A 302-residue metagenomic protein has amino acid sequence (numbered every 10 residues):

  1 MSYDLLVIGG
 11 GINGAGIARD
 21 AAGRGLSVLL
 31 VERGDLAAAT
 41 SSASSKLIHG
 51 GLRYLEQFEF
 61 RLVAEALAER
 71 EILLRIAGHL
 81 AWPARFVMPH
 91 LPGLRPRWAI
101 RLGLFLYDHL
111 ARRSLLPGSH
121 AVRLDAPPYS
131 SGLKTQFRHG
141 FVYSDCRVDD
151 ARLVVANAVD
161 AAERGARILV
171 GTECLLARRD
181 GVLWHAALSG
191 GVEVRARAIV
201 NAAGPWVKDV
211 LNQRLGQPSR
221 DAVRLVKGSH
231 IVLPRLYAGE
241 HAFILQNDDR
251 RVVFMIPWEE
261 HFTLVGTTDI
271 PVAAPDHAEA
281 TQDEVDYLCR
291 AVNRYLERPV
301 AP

Functional and structural regions predicted by a protein language model:
M1-N13: Beta1/beta-strand and adjacent pyrophosphate-binding region of the FAD-binding site in flavoprotein oxidoreductases
Y3, G190-A198: Core beta-strand elements of the Rossmann-like FAD/NAD(P) dinucleotide-binding domain in flavoenzyme oxidoreductases
N13, L36, W206: Conserved Rossmann-like nucleotide-cofactor binding loop
G16, D20, H79-R85, A202-P302: Active-site substrate-recognition segment that forms the wall of the catalytic cavity or substrate channel
A22-A43: Glycine-rich FAD pyrophosphate-binding loop
K46-Y129, V252: Dinucleotide-binding Rossmann-like beta1-alpha1 core, especially the glycine-rich loop that anchors the ADP
H90-G165, L169, A177-V182, R298: Flavin (FAD/FMN) cofactor-binding and adjacent substrate-gating region of FAD-dependent oxidoreductase domains
